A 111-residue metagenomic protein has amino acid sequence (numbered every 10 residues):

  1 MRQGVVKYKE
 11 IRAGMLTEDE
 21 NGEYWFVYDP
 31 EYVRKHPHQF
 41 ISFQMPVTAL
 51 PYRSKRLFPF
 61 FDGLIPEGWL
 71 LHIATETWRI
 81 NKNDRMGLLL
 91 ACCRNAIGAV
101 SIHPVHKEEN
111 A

Functional and structural regions predicted by a protein language model:
M1-A111: Phosphate/dinucleotide-binding and metal-coordinating scaffold of catalytic cores in nucleotide-dependent enzymes
